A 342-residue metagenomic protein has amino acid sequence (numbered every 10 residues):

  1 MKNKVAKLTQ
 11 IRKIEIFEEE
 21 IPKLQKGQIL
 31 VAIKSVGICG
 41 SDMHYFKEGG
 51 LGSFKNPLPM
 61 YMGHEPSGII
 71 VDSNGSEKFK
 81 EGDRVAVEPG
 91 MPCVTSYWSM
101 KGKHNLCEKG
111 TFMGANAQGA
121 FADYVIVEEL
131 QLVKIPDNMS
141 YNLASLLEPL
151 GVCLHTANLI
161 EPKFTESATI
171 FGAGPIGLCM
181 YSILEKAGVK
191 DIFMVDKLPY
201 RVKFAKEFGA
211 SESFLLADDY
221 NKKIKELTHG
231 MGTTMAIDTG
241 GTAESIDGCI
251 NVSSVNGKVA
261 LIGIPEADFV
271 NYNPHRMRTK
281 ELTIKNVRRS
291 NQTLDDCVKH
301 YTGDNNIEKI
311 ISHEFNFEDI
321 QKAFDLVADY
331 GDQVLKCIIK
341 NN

Functional and structural regions predicted by a protein language model:
N3-V5, D247-N251, N291, D295-N342: C-terminal hydrophobic helical "lid"/dimerization subdomain of Rossmann-like NAD(P)H-dependent oxidoreductases
K4, S167, K190-D191, K258 (+1 more regions): Residues at the starts of beta-strands that form the adenosine-phosphate
P22-V36, L51-Y97, P136-N138: Glycine-rich beta-strand-centered segment in the early N-terminal region that forms part of a ligand/cofactor-binding
C93-F171: NAD(P)H dinucleotide-binding glycine-rich loop of Rossmann-like/cofactor-binding domains, especially the beta1-alpha1
Y124, S145, A173, M194-V195 (+4 more regions): Glycine- and other small-residue-rich loops at beta-strand/loop junctions that grip anionic moieties
M139-D218: Mid-domain Rossmann-like dinucleotide-binding core that forms the NAD(H)/NADP(H) cofactor-binding site
I160, F164, F208-T283: Glycine-rich cofactor phosphate-binding loops and adjacent beta1-alpha1 units of small-molecule cofactor enzyme domains
L198, P265, S290: Residues in the short beta-alpha loop(s) of Rossmann-like NAD(P)-binding domains
